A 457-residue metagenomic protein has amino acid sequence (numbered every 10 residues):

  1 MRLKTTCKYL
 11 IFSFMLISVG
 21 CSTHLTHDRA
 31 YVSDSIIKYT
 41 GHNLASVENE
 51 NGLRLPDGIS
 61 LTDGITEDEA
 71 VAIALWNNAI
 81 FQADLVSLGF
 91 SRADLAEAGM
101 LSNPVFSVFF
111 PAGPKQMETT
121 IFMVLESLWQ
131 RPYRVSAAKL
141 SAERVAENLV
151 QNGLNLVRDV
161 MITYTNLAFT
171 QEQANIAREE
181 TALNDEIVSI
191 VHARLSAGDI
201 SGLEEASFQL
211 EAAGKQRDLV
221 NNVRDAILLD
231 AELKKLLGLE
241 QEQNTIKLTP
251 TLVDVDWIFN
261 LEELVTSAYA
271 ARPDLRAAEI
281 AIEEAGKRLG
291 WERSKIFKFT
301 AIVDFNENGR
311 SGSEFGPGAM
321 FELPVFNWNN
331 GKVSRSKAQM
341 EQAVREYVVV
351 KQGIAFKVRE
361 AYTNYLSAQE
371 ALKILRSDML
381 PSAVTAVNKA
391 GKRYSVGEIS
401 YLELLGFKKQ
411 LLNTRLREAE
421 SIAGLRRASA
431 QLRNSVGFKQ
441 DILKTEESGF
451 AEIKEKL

Functional and structural regions predicted by a protein language model:
M1-W76, V223-E263, S267, Q431-L457: Terminal intrinsically disordered/low-complexity segments used for targeting and assembly
C21-T40, A72-S127, A226, D230-L239 (+7 more regions): A small-residue-enriched
S22-T26, E147, Q151-S267, A361-N364 (+5 more regions): Periplasmic alpha-helical coiled-coil/stalk elements that build and connect Gram-negative outer-membrane
L85, K139, G202-L210, Y401-K409: Short, charged, amphipathic alpha-helical segments
L195-D199, Y394-E398, S435: A short glycine-centered flexible hinge/capping loop motif at secondary-structure junctions
I354, A361, G397-S400: Alpha-helical heptad-repeat coiled-coil segments that mediate oligomerization/polymerization in large
Q369-E398: C-terminal hydrophobic structural anchor segments that stabilize assembly/packing rather than catalytic chemistry
